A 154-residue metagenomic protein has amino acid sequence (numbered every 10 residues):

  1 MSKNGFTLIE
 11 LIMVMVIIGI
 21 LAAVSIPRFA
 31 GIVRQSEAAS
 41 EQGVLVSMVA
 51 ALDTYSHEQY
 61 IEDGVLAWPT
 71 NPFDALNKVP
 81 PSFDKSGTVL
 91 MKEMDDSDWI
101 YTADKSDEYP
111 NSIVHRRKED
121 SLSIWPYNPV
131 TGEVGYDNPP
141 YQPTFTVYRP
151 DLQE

Functional and structural regions predicted by a protein language model:
M1-V33: N-terminal single-pass transmembrane signal-anchor helix
N4, D63, S86, T131-V134: Feature targets compositionally biased, intrinsically disordered low-complexity regions with long contiguous runs
L11-I17, G43, V79, I124: A residue-level detector for conformationally permissive "hinge/kink" positions
I18, Q35, D74-N77: Short alpha-helical interface patches
R34-E62: Membrane-proximal N-terminal amphipathic helix
H57-S123: Extracellular/periplasmic head regions of type IV pilus-like filament subunits
S112-E154: Short, surface-exposed interaction loops/tails
